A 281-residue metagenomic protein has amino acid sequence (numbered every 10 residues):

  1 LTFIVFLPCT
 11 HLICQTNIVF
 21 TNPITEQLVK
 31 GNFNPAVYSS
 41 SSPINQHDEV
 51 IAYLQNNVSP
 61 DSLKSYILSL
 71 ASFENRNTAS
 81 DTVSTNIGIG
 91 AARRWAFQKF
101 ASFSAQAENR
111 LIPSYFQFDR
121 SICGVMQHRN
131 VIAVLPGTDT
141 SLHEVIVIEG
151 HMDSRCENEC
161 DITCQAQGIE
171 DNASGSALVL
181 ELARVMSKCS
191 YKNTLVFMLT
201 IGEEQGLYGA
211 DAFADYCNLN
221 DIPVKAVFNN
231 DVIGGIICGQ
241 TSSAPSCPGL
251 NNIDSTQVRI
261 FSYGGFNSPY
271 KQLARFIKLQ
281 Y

Functional and structural regions predicted by a protein language model:
L1-N17: Bacterial Sec-dependent N-terminal signal peptides
P23-V29, S39, L54, S62-P136: A non-catalytic alpha/beta surface segment that caps or lines the substrate-entry region of metallo-dependent hydrolase
D48-V58, E74-G88, F118-I122, D161-N172 (+1 more regions): Second-shell loop/turn segments in exported
E49-Y53, V58, S62-S69, I87-K99 (+6 more regions): Extracytoplasmic/secreted proteins, especially bacterial periplasmic and envelope-associated proteins
S62-S72, A79, I112-Y115, N130-V134 (+6 more regions): Structural recognition of the beta-strand scaffold that forms the well-ordered cores of secreted hydrolase catalytic
E74-T78, F118-C123, T138-S141, M152-C156 (+2 more regions): Solvent-exposed loop/turn segments at secondary-structure junctions within structured extracellular/periplasmic domains
A133, I148-E149, D153-L207: Alpha-helical metal-binding/catalytic segments enriched in His/Glu/Asp
T200-Y281: Metal-dependent peptidase/peptidase-like ectodomains
